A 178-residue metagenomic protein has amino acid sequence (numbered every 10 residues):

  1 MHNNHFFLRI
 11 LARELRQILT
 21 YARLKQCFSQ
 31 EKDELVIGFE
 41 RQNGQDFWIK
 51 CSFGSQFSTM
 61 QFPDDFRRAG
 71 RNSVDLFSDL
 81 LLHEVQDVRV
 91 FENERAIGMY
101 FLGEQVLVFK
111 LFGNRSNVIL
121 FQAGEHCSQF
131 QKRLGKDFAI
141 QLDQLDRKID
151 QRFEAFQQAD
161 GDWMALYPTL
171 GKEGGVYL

Functional and structural regions predicted by a protein language model:
M1-K25: Extreme N-terminus nucleophile/cap motif
H2-N3, Q42-L178: Phosphate/anion-contacting hairpin/loop surfaces
I10-L15, V36-G38, N72-D75: Intrinsically disordered, low-complexity boundary segments flanking structured domains
R16-F47, S52, Y100: N-terminal ordered "arm"
